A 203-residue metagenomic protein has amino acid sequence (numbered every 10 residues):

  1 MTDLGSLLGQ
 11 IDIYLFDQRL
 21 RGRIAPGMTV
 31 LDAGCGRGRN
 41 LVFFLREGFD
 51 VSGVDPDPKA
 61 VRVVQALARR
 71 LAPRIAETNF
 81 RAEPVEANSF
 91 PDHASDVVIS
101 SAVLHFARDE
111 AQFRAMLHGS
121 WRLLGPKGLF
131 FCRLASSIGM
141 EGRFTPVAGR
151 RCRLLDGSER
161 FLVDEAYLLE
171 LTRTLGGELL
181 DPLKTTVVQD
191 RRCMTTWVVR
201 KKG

Functional and structural regions predicted by a protein language model:
M1-A25, V30-L31, G36-A87, L129-G203: Class I (Rossmann-like) S-adenosyl-L-methionine-dependent methyltransferase catalytic domain, capturing the SAM-binding
P58, E110-R114: Non-membrane alpha-helical structural segments and their capping/turn regions in soluble enzymes
E86-V98: A short acidic, Gly/Pro-enriched loop at the edge of an enzyme's catalytic core that lines a small-molecule cofactor
V97-A111: A short SAM/SAH-binding and catalytic strip from SAM-dependent methyltransferases
L104, M116, S136: Flexible, active-site-proximal loop/turn residues at the rims of small-molecule/cofactor binding pockets and catalytic
R114-P126: A short glycine-rich, Lys/Arg-flanked "PGG" loop and its adjoining helix->strand segment in the class I
